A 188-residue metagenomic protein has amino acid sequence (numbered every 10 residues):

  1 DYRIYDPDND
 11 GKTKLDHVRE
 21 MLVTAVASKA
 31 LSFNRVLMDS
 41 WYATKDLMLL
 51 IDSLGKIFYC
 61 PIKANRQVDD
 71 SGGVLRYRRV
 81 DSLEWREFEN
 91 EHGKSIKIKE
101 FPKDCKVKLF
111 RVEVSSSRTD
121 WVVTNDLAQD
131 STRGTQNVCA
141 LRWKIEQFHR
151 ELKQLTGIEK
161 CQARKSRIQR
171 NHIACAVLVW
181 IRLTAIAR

Functional and structural regions predicted by a protein language model:
D1-R188: Single, function-defining residue in the core of a domain
